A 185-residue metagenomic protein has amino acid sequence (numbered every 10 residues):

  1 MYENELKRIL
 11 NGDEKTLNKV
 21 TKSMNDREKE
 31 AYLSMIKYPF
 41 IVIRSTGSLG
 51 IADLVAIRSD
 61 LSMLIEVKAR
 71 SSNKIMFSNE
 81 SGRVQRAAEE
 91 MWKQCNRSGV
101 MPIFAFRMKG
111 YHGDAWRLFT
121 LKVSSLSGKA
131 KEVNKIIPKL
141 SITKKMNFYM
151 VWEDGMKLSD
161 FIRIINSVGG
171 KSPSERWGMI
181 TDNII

Functional and structural regions predicted by a protein language model:
M1-T46: Acidic-basic catalytic patches of nuclease active cores, encompassing PD-(D/E)XK and other metal-cofactor nuclease
K7, A88-C95: Short amphipathic alpha-helical segments and helix-helix/interface helices
N25, K74-M76, I142: Phosphate- and other anionic-substrate recognition elements at nucleic-acid/protein interfaces
G47-K68: Active-site beta-strand-loop-beta-strand hairpin of nuclease catalytic cores that positions key catalytic residues
V67-S81: Short beta-strand-loop-alpha-helix junction that forms the active-site gateway of nucleic-acid-processing nucleases
N79-E90: Substrate-gripping "pore-loop 1 plus following alpha2 helix"
W92-L126: Nucleic-acid nuclease catalytic cores
D114-I185: Intrinsically disordered, low-complexity terminal regions enriched in charged/polar residues
